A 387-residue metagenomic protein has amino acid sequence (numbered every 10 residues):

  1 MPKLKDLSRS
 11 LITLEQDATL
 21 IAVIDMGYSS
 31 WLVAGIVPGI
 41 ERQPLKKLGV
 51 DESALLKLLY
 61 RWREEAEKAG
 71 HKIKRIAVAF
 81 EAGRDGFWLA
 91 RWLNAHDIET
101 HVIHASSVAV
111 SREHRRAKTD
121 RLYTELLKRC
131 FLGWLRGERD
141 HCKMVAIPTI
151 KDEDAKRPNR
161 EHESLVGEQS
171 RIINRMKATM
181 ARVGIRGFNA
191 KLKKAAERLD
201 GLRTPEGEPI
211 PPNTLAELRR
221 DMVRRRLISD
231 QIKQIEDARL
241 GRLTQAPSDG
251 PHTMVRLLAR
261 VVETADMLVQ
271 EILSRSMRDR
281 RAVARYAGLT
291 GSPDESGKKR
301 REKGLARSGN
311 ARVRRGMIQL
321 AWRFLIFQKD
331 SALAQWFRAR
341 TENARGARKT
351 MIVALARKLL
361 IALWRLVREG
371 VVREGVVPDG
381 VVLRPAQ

Functional and structural regions predicted by a protein language model:
M1-Q387: A detector of single, family-specific signature residues that are central to catalytic or substrate-handling motifs
